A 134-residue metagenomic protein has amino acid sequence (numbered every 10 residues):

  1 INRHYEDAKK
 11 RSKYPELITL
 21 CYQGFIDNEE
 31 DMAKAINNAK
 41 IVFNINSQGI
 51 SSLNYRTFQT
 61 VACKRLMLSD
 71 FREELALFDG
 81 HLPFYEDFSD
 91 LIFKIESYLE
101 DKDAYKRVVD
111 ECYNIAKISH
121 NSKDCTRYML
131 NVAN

Functional and structural regions predicted by a protein language model:
I1-G80: Nucleotide-sugar donor-binding catalytic core of glycosyltransferases
Y55, E86, H120: Residue-level signal for the nucleotide or nucleotide-sugar donor/cofactor binding architecture
R56, K94, E111-C112: Short, hydrophobic/aromatic alpha-helical segments in well-folded domains
D79, I95, V109: Short, flexible helix/strand-to-coil boundary loops that buttress conserved ligand/catalytic motifs in alpha/beta
D87-A104: C-terminal "capping" alpha-helix adjacent to the active site of nucleotide-linked donor transferases in cell-envelope
L99-A133: A charged, aromatic-enriched C-terminal amphipathic alpha-helix characteristic of glycosyltransferases across folds
